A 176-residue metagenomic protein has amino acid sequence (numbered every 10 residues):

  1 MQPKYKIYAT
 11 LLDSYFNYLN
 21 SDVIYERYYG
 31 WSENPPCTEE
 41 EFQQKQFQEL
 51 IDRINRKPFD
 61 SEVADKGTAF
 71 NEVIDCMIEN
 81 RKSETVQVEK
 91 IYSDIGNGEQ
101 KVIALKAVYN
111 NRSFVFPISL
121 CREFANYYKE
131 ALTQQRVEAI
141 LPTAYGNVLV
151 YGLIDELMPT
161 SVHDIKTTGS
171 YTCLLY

Functional and structural regions predicted by a protein language model:
M1-L153: Metal-dependent nuclease catalytic cores that hydrolyze phosphodiester bonds in DNA/RNA, characterized by
F70-N71, G152-C173: Conserved catalytic cores of phosphodiester-cleaving nucleases, focusing on short active-site segments
Y176: Conserved small/polar residues in nucleotide/adenosyl-binding loops
